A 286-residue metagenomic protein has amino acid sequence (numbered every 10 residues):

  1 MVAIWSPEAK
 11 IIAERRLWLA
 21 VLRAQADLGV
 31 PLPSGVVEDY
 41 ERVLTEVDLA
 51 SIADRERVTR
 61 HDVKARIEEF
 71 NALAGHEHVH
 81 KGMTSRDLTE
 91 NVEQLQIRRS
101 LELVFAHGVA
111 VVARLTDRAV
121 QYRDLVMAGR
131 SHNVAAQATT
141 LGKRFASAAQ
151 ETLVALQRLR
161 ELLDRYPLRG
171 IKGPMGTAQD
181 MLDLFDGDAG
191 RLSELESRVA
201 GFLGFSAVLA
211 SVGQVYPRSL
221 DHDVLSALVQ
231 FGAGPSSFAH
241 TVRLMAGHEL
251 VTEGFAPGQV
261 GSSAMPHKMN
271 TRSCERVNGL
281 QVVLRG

Functional and structural regions predicted by a protein language model:
M1-A178, R191-R198, G261-S262, R272-N278: A helix-coil-helix interface module used to build multimeric assemblies and to scaffold catalytic/cofactor sites
L22-A24, Q96-G108, L184-D186, L228-S237 (+1 more regions): Alpha-helical support elements that line or immediately flank enzyme active sites and cofactor-binding pockets
A26, T116, V120, Q150-L153 (+5 more regions): Hydrophobic/aromatic-lined pockets within catalytic cores
D39-E41, G213-Y216: Short linear loop/turn motifs
S85, L182, V208-V212: A structural signal for small-residue-enriched, beta-sheet-centric alpha/beta enzyme cores and oligomeric scaffold folds
L182-F185, L195: Helix-loop-helix junctions that connect adjacent transmembrane segments in multi-pass membrane transporters
A189-Q214: Active-site-adjacent "gating/activation" loops or surface patches in catalytic cores
V215-L250, G254, Q259-G286: A conserved active-site cap/scaffold subdomain adjacent to cofactor or substrate pockets
